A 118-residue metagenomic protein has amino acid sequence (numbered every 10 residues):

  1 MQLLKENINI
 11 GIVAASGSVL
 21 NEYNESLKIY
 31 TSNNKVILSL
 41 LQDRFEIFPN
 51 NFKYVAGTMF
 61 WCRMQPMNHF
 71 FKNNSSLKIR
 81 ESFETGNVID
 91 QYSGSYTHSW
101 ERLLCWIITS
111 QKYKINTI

Functional and structural regions predicted by a protein language model:
M1-I118: ER/Golgi luminal nucleotide-sugar-dependent glycosyltransferases, focusing on the catalytic module
